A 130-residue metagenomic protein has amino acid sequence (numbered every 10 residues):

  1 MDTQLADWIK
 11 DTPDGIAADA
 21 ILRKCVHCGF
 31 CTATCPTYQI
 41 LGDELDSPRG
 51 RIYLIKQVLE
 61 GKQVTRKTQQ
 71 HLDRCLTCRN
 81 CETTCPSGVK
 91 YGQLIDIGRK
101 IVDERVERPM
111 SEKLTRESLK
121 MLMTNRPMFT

Functional and structural regions predicted by a protein language model:
D2-G15: A detector for short, charged/polar N-terminal pre-domain segments
P13-G15, D19-L22, I52-T130: Iron-sulfur-cluster electron-transfer modules
V26-F30: Mature N-terminal segment immediately following signal peptide/propeptide cleavage in secreted/periplasmic
C31-P36, I40-D46, G50-R51: N-terminal cofactor/phosphate-binding cores enriched in small/glycine residues, especially glycine-rich loops such as
